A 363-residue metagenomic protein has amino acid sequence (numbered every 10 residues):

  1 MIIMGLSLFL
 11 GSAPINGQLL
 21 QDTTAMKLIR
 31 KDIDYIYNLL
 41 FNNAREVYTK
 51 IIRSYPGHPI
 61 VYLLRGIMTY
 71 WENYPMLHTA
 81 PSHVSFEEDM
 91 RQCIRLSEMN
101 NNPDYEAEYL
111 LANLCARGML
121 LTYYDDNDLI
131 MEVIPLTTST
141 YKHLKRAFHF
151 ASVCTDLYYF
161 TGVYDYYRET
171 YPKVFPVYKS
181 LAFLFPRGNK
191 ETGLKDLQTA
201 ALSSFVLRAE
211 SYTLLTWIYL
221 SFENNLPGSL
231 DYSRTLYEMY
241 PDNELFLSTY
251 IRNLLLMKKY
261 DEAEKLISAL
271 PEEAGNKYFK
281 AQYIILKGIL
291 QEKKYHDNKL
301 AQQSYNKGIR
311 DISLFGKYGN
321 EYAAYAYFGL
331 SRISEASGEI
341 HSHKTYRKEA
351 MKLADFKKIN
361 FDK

Functional and structural regions predicted by a protein language model:
Q18-L20, K50-P56, F150, A182-R187 (+5 more regions): Solenoid-like repeat scaffolds
D22-L28, E106-A107, K173-P176, S204-Y212 (+3 more regions): Generic helix N-cap/helix-start motif at coil->alpha-helix transitions
A25, Y35, L39-E46, I67-T155 (+4 more regions): Short coil/linker segments at helix-helix boundaries
R30, L64, W71, A112 (+6 more regions): "A position-specific structural signal for the A-helix of alpha-solenoid helical repeats
F41, I130, T137, K190 (+4 more regions): TPR-repeat structural position
V61, Y109, L157, E210-S211 (+4 more regions): TPR alpha-solenoid repeat register
Y141, K145, F185-N189, L194 (+2 more regions): TPR/TPR-like (Sel1-like) alpha-helical repeat modules
